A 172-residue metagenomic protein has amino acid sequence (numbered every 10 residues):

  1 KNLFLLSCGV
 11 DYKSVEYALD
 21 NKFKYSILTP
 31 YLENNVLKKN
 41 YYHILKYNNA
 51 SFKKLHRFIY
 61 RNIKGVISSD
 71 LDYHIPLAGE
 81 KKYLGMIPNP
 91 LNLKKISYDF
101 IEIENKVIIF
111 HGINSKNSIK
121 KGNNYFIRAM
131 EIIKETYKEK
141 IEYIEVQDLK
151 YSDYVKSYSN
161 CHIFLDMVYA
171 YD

Functional and structural regions predicted by a protein language model:
L5-N49: Acceptor-binding helix/loop patch of EC 2.4 sugar-transfer enzymes, predominantly nucleotide-sugar-dependent
D11-E16, H74-A78, K94-K95, N117-I119 (+1 more regions): Short catalytic/ligand-binding loop motif for oxyanion handling, primarily in non-cytosolic enzymes, centered on
S14-V15, H43-L84, R128: A short, active-site helix/loop in glycosyltransferases that binds the activated sugar's phosphate group
S69, H111-N114, V146: Short hydrophobic "strand-cap" motifs at the C-terminus of beta-strands
L84-K121, I127: Conserved donor-binding/catalytic core segment of Leloir-type glycosyltransferases
V107-I109, I127-S152: A conserved nucleotide-sugar
Y151-N160: Short acidic alpha-helix that forms the nucleotide-activated donor recognition element in Leloir-type transferases
S159-Y171: Acidic donor-binding loop of glycosyltransferase active sites
